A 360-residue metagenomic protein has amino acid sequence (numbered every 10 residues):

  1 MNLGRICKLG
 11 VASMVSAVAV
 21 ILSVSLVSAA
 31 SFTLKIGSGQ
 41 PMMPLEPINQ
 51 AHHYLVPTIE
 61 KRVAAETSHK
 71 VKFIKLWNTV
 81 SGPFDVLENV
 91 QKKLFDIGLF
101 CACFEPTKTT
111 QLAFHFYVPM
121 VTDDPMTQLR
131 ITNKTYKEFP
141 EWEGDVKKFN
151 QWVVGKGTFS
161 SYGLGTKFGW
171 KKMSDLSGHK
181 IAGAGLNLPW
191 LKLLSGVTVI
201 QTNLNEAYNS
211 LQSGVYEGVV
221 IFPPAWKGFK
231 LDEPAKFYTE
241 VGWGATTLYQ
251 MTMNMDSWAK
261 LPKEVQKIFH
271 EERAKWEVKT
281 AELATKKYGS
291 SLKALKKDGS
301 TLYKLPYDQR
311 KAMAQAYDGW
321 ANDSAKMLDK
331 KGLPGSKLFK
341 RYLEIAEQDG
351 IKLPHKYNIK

Functional and structural regions predicted by a protein language model:
M1, A29-A30: Absolute protein N-terminus
N2-A17: Bacterial N-terminal signal peptides that target proteins for export
N2-G4, V24, S213: N-terminal membrane-sensor/transducer module of prokaryotic signaling receptors
V20-A29: Sec/Tat signal peptide C-region and signal peptidase I cleavage site
V24, K137-E141: Transmembrane alpha-helix boundary/anchor motif
A30-Q128, W142-K147, Q151-K360: N-terminal secretory/targeting leader peptides
M126-K137: A short acidic, glycine-rich active-site loop that binds or catalyzes chemistry on phosphate/adenosine moieties
